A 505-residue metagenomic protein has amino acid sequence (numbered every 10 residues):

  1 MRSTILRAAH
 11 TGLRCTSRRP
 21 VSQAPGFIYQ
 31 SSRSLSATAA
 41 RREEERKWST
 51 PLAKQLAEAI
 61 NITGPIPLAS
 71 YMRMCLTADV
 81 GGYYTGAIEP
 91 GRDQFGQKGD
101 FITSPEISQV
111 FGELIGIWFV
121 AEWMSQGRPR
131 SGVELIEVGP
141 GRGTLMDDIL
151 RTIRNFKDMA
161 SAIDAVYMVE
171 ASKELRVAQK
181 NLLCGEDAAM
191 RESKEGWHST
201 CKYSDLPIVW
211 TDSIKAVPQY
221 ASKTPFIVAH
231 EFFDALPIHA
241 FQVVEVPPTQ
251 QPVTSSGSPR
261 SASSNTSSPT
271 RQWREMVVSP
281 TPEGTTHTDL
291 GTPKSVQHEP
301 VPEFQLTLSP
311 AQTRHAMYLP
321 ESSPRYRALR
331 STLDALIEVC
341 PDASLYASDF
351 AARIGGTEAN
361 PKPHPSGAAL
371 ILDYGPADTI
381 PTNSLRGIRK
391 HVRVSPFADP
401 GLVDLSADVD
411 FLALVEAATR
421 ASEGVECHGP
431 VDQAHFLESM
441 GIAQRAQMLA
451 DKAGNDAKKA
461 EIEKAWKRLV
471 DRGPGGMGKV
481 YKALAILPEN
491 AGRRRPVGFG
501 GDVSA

Functional and structural regions predicted by a protein language model:
R2-P20, A24-V138, R142-P225, F241 (+6 more regions): Rossmann-like AdoMet
A78, A235, H239, A421: Phosphate/oxyanion-binding loops and surfaces in catalytic or ligand/nucleic-acid-binding neighborhoods
P140, H230-F232, L372-G375: Short, well-ordered beta-to-alpha junction loops that form the rim of enzyme active sites and present histidine/acidic
R176, L236-P237, T379: Conserved protein kinase catalytic core
C184-A188, F241-T249, A352-E358, T419-A421: Short regulatory "switch" loops immediately downstream of catalytic or recognition motifs within protein catalytic
K215-A235, V339-S348, A352: Conserved adenosine/adenylate-binding substructure
F226-P320, L385-S395, G501-D502: A mobile, often basic/glycine-rich helix-loop segment that functions as the active-site lid/recognition loop
S309-A505: Long, Lys/Arg- and hydrophobic-enriched amphipathic alpha-helices
